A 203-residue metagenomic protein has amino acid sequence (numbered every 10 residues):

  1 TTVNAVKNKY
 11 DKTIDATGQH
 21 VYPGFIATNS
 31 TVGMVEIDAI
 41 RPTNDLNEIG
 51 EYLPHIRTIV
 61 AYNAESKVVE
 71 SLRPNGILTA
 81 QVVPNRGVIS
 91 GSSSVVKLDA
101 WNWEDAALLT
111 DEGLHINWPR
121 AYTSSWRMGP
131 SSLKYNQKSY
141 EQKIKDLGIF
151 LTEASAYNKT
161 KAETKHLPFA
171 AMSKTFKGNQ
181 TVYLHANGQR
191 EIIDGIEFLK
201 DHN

Functional and structural regions predicted by a protein language model:
T1-Y22: Histidine-rich, glycine-flanked metal-binding segment
N4-V6, V32, G87-V88, R190: Glycine-rich nucleotide phosphate-binding loop and flanking beta-alpha elements of Rossmann-like dinucleotide-binding
V6-K7, D201-N203: Secondary-structure transition/capping motifs at alpha-helix termini and the adjoining loop/turn into the next element
K7-K9, Y52, F176-G178: A short, polar/charged loop/turn motif at coil->beta-strand junctions and beta-hairpin connectors
D11, A64, L167-A171: Acidic, metal/ion-coordinating pockets
D11-K12, P54, E112, Q180: A structural micro-motif
T17-N75, A80-V83: Metal-associated gating/positioning segment near the N- to mid-region
R73-H202: Polyanionic/metal-chelating signatures
